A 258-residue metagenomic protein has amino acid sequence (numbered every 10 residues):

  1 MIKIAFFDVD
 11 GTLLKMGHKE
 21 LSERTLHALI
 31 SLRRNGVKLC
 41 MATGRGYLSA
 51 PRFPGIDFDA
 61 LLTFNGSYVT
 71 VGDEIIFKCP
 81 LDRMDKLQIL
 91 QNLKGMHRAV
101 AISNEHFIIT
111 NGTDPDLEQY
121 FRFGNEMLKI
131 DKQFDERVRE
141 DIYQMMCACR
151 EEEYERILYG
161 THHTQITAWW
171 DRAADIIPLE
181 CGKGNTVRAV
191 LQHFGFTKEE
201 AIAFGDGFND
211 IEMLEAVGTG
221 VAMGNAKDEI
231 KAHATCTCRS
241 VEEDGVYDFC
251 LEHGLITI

Functional and structural regions predicted by a protein language model:
M1-F7, I30, R34: Non-catalytic pre-domain segments flanking phosphatase-related domains
K3-H18, T43: Asp-based phosphoryl-transfer active-site loop
M16, E23-D116: Active-site phosphate-binding/coordination module
L32, N65, M145, L214 (+2 more regions): Residue-level signal for inorganic ion chemistry
I56-D57, N65, G160-H163, A216-V217 (+1 more regions): Short, structured coil segments at secondary-structure junctions
F58-G66, C79, R122, I166-W169 (+2 more regions): Short hydrophobic/aromatic-enriched beta-strand-loop microsegments
N92, M96-A216, N225: Conserved acidic, metal-coordinating active-site core of Asp-based, Mg2+-dependent phosphoryl-transfer enzymes
A216, V221, A226-I258: Asp-based, Mg2+/Mn2+-dependent phosphohydrolase catalytic module
